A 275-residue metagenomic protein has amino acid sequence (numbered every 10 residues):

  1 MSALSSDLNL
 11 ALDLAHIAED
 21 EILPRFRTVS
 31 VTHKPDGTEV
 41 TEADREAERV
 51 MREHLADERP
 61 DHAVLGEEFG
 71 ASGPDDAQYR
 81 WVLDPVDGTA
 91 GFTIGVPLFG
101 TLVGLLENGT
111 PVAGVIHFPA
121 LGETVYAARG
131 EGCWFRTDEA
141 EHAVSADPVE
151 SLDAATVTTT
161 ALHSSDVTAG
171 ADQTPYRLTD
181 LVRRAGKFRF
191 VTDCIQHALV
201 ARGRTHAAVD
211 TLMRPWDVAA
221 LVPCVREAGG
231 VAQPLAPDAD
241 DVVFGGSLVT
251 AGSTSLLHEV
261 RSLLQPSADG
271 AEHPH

Functional and structural regions predicted by a protein language model:
M1-V86, S262, G270-H275: N-terminal subdomain of lithium-sensitive/metallo-dependent phosphomonoesterases centered on the IMPase/IPPase/PAP
I22, D44, L55, T89 (+6 more regions): Residue-level signal for inorganic ion chemistry
R45, R49, E68, P85-G88 (+4 more regions): Generic detector of well-ordered alpha-helical packing
V50, G100, A220-P223: Short amphipathic alpha-helical face segments that pack within enzyme cores and frequently flank/anchor catalytic
P60, A77-Q78, G109-V112, L152-A154 (+1 more regions): Short coil/turn connectors at secondary-structure junctions
D75-W134: DPxDG-like acidic metal-binding loop motif
G132-F135, E139-E141, S255-E259: Short helix-loop capping/hinge motifs at secondary-structure junctions, enriched in acidic/polar residues
S145-H275: An extended, acidic
